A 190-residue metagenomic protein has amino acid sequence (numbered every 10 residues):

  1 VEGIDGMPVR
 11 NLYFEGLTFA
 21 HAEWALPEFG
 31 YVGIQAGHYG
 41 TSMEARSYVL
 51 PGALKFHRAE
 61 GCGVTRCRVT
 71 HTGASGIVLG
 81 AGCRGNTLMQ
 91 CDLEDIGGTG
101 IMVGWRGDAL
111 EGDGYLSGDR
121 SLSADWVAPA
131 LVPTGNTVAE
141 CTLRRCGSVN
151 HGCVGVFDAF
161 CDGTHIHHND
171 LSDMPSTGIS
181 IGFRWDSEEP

Functional and structural regions predicted by a protein language model:
V1-L26, A74, T87, G98: Extended acidic/polar, glycine-enriched regions that form or flank non-catalytic beta-rich accessory modules
V1-N11, R46-E60, L79: Extracellular beta-strand-rich solenoid/capping regions of secreted or surface-exposed proteins that bind or remodel
E23-F29, P51, G73-L79, G97-V103 (+3 more regions): Short glycine/acidic-rich loop motifs that flank beta-strands on beta-rich extracellular proteins
G33-P51, A109-C146, E189-P190: Surface-exposed acidic, glycine/proline-enriched linker/cap segments that occur as 15-30-residue helix-coil
K55-H57, V69-T70, V78-G80, L93-E94 (+3 more regions): Low-complexity, polar/charged sequence tracts that form flexible coils or short amphipathic helices and often embed
P133-T134, F160-S176, W185-P190: Active-site neighborhood of glycoside hydrolase catalytic domains
